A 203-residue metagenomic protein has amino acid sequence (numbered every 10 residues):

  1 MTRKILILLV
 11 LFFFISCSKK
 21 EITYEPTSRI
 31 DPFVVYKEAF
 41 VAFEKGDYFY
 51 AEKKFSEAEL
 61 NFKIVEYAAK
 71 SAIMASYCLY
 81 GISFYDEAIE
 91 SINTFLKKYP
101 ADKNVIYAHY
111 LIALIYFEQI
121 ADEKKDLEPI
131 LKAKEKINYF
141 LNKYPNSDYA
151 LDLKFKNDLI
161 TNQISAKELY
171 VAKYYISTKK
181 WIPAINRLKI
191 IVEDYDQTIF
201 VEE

Functional and structural regions predicted by a protein language model:
T2, F13-E203: Acidic, polar-rich low-complexity tracts and alpha-helical solenoid repeat scaffolds
T2-L8: Sec-dependent signal peptide recognition, specifically the positively charged N-region followed immediately by
